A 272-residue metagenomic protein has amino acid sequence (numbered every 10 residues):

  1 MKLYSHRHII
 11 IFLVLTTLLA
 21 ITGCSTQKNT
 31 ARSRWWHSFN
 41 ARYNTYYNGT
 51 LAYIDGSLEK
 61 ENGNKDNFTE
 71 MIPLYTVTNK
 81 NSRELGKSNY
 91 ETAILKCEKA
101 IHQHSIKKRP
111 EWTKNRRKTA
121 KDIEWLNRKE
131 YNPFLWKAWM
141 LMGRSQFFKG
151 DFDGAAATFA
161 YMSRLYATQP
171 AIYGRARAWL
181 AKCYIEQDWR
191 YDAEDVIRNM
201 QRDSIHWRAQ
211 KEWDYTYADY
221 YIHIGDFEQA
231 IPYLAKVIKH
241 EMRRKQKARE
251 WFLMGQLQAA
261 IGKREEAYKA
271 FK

Functional and structural regions predicted by a protein language model:
K2-I11: Bacterial N-terminal signal peptides that target proteins for export
I11-A20: Bacterial N-terminal signal peptides
A20-K272: Acidic, polar-rich low-complexity tracts and alpha-helical solenoid repeat scaffolds
